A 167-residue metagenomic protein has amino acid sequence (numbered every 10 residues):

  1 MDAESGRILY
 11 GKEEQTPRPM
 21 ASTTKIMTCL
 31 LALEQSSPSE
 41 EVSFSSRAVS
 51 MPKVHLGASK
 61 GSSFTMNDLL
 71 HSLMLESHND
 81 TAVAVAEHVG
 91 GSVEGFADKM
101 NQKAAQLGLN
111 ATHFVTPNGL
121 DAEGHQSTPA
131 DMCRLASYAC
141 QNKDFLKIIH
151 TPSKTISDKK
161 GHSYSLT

Functional and structural regions predicted by a protein language model:
M1-G11: A short, well-structured edge-of-sheet supersecondary motif
G6, P19-V42, M132: Active-site SXXK
R7, L30, E34, N67-H71 (+7 more regions): Solvent-exposed, polar/charged alpha-helical surfaces in well-ordered, non-transmembrane soluble domains, broadly
E14-I26, K60-D68, L75-N79, G90-D98 (+2 more regions): Soluble non-cytosolic domains of exported or imported proteins
E34-R47, K143-T151: Short, well-structured active-site flanking segments
S43-V54, A122, I156-S157: Acidic helix-start/capping segments at beta-turn-to-alpha-helix junctions
M51-E87, S163-T167: Conserved catalytic neighborhood of penicillin-recognizing serine enzymes
S92-T167: Penicillin-recognizing serine hydrolase domain
